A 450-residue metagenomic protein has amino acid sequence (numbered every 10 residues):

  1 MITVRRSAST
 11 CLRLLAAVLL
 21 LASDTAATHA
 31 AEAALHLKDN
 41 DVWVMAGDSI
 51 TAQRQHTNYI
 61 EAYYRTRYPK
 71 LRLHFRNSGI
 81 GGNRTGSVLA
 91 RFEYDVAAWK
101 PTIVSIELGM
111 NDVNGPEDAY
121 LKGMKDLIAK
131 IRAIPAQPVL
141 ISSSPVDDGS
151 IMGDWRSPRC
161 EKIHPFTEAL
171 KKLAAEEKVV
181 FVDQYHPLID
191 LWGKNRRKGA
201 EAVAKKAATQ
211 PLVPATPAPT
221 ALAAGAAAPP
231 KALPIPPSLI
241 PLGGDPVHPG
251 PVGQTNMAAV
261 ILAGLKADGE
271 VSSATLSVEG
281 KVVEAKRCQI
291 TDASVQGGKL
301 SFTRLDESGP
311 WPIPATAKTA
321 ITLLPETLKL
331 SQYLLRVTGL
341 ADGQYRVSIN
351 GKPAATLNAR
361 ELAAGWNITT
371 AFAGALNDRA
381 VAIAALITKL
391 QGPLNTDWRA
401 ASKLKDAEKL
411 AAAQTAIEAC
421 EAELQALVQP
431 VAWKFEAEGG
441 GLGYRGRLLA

Functional and structural regions predicted by a protein language model:
M1-T10: N-terminal secretory signal peptides that target proteins for export/translocation
C11-D24: Bacterial N-terminal signal peptides
A30-G81, R91-K100, M257, V347 (+1 more regions): Serine-esterase "nucleophile elbow" of acetyl-processing enzymes
K38, A200-A450: Conserved catalytic region of serine esterases and O-acyltransferases that act on ester linkages in lipids
S49-A52, I80-T85, M110-G115, S144-D148 (+3 more regions): Solvent-exposed loop/turn segments at secondary-structure junctions within structured extracellular/periplasmic domains
H56-Y59, Y63-T66, L71, T85-L121 (+3 more regions): Oxyanion-hole/transition-state-stabilizing segment in secreted/luminal serine hydrolases and related acyltransferases
E107-N111, L127-I163, Q184-P187, K194: Active-site segments of SGNH/GDSL-like serine hydrolases that catalyze O-acetyl group transfer/hydrolysis on lipids
S150-Q184, Q210-P211, A215, A227 (+1 more regions): Substrate-gating cap/lid alpha-helix
